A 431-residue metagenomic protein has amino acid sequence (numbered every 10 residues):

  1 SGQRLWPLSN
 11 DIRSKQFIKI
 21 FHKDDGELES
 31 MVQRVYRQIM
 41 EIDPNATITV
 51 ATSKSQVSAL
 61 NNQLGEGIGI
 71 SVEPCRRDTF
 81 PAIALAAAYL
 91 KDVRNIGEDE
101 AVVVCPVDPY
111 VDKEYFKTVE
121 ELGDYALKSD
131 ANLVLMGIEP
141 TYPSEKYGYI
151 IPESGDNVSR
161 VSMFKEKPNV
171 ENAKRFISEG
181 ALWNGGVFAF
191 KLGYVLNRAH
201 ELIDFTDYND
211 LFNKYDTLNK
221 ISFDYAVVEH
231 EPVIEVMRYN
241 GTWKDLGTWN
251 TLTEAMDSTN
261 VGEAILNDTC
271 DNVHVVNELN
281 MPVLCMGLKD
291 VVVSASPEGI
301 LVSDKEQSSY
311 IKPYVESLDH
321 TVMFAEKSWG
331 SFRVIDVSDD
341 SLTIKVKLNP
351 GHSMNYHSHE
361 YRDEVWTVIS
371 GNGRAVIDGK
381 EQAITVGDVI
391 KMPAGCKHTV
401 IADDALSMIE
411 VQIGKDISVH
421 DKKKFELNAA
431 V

Functional and structural regions predicted by a protein language model:
P7-D11, F21-V104, Y110-F116: Conserved N-terminal catalytic core of the sugar/cofactor nucleotidyltransferase
V32, A86, D108, I150 (+3 more regions): Residue-level signal for inorganic ion chemistry
C105, V368, V411: Catalytic metal- and UDP-sugar-binding loop of GT-A-like glycosyltransferases, i.e., residues flanking the conserved
V111-D207, L211-Y215, E235: Conserved core of the sugar-phosphate nucleotidyltransferase
L192-T367, N372-I390, H398-T399, I417 (+1 more regions): Left-handed beta-helix
G395-C396, I401, I413: Short, surface-exposed secondary-structure boundary micro-motifs
D404-E426: A short hydrophobic beta-strand segment most commonly corresponding to one strand of the jelly-roll/cupin
